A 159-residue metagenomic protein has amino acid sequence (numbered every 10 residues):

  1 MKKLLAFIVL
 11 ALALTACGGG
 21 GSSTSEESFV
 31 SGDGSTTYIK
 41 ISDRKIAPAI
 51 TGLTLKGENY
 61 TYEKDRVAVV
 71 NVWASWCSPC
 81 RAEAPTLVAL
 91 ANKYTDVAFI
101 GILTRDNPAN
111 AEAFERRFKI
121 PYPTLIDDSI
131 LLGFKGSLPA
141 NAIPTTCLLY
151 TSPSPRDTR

Functional and structural regions predicted by a protein language model:
M1-A49: N-terminal targeting signals for export/organelle localization
A49-A68: A short beta-strand-turn-helix
R66, D96, P121-Y122: A generic structural signal for alpha->beta connector loops
R66-A68, W73-W76: Short pre-active-site segment immediately N-terminal to redox-active cysteine/selenocysteine motifs in thiol-based
A74-S78, A82, D157: Active-site beta-to-alpha loop of glycosyltransferases that engages the nucleotide-sugar donor
R81-F118, I130-K135: Structural microenvironment flanking redox-active thiols in thiol-disulfide oxidoreductases
E115-L149: Short, internal strand/loop/helix patches that form the active-site neighborhood or redox-interaction surface
Y150-R159: Single conserved hydrophobic/aromatic residue that forms the stacking wall/gate of nucleotide- or nucleobase-binding
